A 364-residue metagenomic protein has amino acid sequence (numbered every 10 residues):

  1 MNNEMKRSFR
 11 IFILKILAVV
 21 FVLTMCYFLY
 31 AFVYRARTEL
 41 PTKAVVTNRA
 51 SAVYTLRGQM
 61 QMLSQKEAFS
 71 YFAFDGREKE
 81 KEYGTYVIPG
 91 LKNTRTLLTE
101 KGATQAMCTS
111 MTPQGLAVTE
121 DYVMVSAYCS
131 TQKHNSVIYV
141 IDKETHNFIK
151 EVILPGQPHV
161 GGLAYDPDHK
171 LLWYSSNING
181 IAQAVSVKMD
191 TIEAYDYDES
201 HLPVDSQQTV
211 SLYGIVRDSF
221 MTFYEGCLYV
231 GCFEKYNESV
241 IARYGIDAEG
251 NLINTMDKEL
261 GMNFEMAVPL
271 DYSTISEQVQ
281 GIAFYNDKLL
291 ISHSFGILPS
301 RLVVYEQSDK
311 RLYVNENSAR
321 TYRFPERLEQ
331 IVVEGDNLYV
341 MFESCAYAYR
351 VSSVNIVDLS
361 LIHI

Functional and structural regions predicted by a protein language model:
L97-K133: Beta-strand-rich domains and repeat architectures in extracellular enzymes and scaffolds, especially beta-propellers
T104-C108, V152-G156, T209-G214, L270-I275 (+1 more regions): Surface loop/turn motifs at the tips and blade-to-blade linkers of beta-strand repeat domains
S110-G115, Q157-G162, L212-T222, S276-G281 (+1 more regions): Repeated scaffold domains used in trafficking and secretory/extracellular systems, primarily beta-propellers
V118-E120, P167-H169, F223-E225, F284-N286 (+1 more regions): Residue-level detector of Asp-centered blade-edge/turn motifs that repeat once per structural unit in beta-propeller
V187-E199, R243-K258, E306-L312: Short loop/turn segments immediately following beta-strands, especially the blade-tip and inter-blade linker loops
P269-Q307: Loop/turn-rich, solvent-exposed surfaces of beta-rich toroidal or solenoidal domains
R311-E334: Conserved blade-ending motifs and adjacent loop-strand segments that build the rim/top face of beta-propeller domains
I362-I364: Conserved small/polar residues in nucleotide/adenosyl-binding loops
